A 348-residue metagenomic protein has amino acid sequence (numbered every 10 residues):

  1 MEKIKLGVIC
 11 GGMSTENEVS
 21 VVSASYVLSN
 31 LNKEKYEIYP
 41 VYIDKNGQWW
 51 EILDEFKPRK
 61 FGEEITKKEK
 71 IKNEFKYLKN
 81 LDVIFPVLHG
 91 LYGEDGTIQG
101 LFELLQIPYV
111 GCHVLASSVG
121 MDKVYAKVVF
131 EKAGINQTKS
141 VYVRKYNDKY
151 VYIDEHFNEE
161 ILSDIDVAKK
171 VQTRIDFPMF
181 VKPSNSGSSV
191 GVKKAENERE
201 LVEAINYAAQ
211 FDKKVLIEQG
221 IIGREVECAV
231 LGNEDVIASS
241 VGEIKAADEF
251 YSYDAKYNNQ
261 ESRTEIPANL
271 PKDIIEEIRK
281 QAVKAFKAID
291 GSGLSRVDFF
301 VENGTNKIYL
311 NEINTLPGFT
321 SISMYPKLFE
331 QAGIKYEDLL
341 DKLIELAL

Functional and structural regions predicted by a protein language model:
M1-L115, V119-Y125, R144-L162, D166: ATP-binding N-terminal substructure of ATP-dependent carboxylate-amine bond-forming enzymes
E2-C10, S14, V22, L78 (+1 more regions): Active-site nucleotide/adenylate-binding loops and adjacent lid/helix of ATP-dependent enzymes
I38, P108-Y109, Q137, M179 (+1 more regions): Hydrophobic beta-strand scaffold residues
K45-G47, K145-N147, N185-G187, I221-R224 (+4 more regions): Glycine-rich beta-alpha junction loops
G90, S189, I244-A247, N314-L328: Glycine-rich phosphate/pyrophosphate-binding beta-alpha loops
K193-K280, G304-Y309: Phosphate-binding site of ATP-dependent enzymes
Q219, C228-V230, F286-F319, F329: Conserved metal-phosphate-binding beta-hairpin within the catalytic cores of diverse ATP-dependent phosphoryl-transfer
